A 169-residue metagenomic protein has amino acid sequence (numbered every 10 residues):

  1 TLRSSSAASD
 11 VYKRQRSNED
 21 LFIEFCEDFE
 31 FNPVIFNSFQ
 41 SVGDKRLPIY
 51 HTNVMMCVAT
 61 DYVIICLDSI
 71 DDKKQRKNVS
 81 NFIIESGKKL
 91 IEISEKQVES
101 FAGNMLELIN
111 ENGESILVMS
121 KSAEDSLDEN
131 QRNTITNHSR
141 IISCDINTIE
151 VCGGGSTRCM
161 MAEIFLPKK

Functional and structural regions predicted by a protein language model:
T1, H51, C159: Histidine-centered active-site/metal-ligand motif
T1-A8, Y12: Single conserved hydrophobic/aromatic residue that forms the stacking wall/gate of nucleotide- or nucleobase-binding
K13-R14, I70: Solvent-exposed, charged helical/coil patches that constitute nucleic-acid or partner-interaction surfaces
S17-N18: Internal alpha/beta core interface subdomains
L21-N133: Redox- and metal-dependent alpha/beta enzyme cores, enriched for Fe-S-associated oxidoreductases and cofactor-handling
Q40, R140-C152: Short, flexible loop segments at boundaries between secondary-structure elements
S100-N112, L117, V151-K169: Conserved, well-ordered active-site substructure
